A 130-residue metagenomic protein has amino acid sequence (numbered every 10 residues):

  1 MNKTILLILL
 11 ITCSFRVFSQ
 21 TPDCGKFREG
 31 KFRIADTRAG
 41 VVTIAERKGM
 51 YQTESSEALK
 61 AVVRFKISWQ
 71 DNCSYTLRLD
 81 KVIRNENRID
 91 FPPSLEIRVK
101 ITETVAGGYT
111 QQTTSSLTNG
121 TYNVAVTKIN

Functional and structural regions predicted by a protein language model:
M1-C24: Bacterial Sec-dependent N-terminal signal peptides
P22-A39: Tryptophan-anchored aromatic micro-motifs
F32-T37, Y51-S56, L79, Q111-S116: Short beta-strand segments that buttress and anchor functional surface loops
R38-V42, K60-R64, S94-I97, G120-N123: Short, surface-exposed coil-to-beta transition loops
V41-Q70, Q112: N-terminal glycine/threonine-rich, aromatic-flanked beta-hairpin/loop signature
Q70-N72, S116-N130: Edge beta-strand at a domain terminus
L77-T102: An anionic, turn-rich surface loop/hairpin at beta-sheet edges that serves as a generic interaction/coordination patch
K100-T102, Y109-N123: Short, exposed beta-strand-loop hairpins at the edges of beta-sheets in extracellular/periplasmic proteins
